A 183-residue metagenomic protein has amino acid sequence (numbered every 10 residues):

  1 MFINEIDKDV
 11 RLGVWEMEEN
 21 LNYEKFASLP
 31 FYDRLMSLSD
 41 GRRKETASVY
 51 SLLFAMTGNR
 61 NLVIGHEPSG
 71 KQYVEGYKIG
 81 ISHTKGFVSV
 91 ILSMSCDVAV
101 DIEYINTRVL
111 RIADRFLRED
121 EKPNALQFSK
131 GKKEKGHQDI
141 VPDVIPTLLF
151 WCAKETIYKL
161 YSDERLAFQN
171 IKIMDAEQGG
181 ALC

Functional and structural regions predicted by a protein language model:
M1-C183: Core catalytic alpha/beta fold that binds nucleotide/phospho-ligands
